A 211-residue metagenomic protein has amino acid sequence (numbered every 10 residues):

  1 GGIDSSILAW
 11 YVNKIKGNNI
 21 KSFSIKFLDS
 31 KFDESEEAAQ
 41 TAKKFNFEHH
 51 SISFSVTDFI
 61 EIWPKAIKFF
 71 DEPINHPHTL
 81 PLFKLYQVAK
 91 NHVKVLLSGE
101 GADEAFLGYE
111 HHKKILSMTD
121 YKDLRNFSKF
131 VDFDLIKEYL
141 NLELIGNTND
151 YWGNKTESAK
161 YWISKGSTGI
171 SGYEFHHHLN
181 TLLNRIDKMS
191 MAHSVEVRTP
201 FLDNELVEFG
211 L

Functional and structural regions predicted by a protein language model:
G1-I170, R185-L211: ATP-dependent adenylate-handling active sites, centered on carboxylate activation for C-N bond formation
